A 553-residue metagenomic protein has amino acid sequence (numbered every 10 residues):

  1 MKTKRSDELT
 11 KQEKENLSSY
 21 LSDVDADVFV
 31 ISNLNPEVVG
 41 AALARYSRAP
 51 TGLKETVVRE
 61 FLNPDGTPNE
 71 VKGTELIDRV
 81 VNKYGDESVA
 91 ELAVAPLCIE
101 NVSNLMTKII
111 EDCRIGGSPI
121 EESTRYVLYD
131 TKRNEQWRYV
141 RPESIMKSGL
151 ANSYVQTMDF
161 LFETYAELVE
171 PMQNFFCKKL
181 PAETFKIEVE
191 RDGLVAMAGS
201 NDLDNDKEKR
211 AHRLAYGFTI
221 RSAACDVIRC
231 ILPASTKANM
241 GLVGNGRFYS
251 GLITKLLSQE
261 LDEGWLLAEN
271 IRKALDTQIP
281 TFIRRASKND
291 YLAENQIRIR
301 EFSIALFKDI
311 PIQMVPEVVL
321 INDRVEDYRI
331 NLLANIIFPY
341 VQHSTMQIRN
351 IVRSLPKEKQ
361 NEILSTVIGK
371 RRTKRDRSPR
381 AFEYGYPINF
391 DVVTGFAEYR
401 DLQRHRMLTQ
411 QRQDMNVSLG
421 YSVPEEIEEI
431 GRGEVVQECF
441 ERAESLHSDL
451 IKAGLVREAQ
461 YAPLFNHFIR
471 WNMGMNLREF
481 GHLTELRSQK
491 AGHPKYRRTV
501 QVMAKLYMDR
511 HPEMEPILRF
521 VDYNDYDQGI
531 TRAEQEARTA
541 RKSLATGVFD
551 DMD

Functional and structural regions predicted by a protein language model:
M1-D553: A conserved ligand/cofactor-binding region detector
